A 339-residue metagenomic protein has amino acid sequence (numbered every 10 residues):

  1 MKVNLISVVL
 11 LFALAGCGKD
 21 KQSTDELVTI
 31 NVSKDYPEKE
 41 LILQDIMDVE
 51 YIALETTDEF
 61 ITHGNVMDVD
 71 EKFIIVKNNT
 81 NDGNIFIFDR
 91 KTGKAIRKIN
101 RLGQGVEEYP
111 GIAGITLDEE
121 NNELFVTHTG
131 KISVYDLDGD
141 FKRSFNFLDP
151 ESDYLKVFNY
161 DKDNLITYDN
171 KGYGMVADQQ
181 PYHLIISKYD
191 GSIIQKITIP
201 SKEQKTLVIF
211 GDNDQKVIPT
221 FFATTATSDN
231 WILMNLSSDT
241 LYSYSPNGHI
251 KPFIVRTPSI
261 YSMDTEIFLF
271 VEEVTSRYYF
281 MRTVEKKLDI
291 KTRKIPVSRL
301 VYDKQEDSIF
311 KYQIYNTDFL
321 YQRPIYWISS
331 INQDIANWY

Functional and structural regions predicted by a protein language model:
L14-G16: C-terminal motif of bacterial Sec signal peptides marking the signal peptidase cleavage site
T29, K72-N79, N122-H128, D163-V176 (+4 more regions): Short beta-strand elements that form the blades of beta-propeller/WD-repeat-like and other beta-sheet-rich scaffold
Y36-T62: A short helix->beta-strand "capping" segment at the edge of beta-propeller domains
T56-E59, K94-N121, D149: Blade-loop segments of beta-propeller domains
T62-V66, P110-G114, E151-N159, S262-V271 (+1 more regions): Repeated scaffold domains used in trafficking and secretory/extracellular systems, primarily beta-propellers
T129-Y182, K196-I209: Asp-box/WD-like beta-propeller blade repeats and closely related beta-sheet repeat scaffolds
I185-S187, G191-G248: Loop-centered beta-sheet repeat module
P252-F270, K304-I335: Conserved blade-ending motifs and adjacent loop-strand segments that build the rim/top face of beta-propeller domains
